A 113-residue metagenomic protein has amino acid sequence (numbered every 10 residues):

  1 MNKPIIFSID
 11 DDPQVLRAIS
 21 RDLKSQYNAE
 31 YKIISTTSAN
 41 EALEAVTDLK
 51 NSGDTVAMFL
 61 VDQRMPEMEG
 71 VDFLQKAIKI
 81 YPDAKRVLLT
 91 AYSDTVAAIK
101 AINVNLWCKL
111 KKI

Functional and structural regions predicted by a protein language model:
F7-S8, F59-D62: Active-site T/S-Asp motif of two-component receiver
S8, P13-S38: Two-component/phosphorelay signaling modules centered on CheY-like receiver
S20, S35-M58: Acidic, metal-coordinating helix/loop segments flanking the phosphotransfer/catalytic sites of two-component signaling
L49-D54, A77-D83, V104-N105: Conserved phosphotransfer cores of two-component systems
M65: Receiver (REC) domain active-site loop signature in two-component systems and cognate sites in sensor histidine kinases
D72, K76-K79, S93-K111: Alpha4 helix (beta4-alpha4-beta5 surface) of REC/receiver domains from two-component response regulators
